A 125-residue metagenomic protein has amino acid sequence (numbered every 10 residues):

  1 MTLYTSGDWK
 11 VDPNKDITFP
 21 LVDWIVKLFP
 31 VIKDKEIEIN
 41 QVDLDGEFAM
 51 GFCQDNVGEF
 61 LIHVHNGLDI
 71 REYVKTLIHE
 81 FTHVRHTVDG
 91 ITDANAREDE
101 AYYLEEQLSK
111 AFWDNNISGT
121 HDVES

Functional and structural regions predicted by a protein language model:
M1, I78, S125: Extracellular cell-wall/glycan-interacting regions and their flexible linkers
M1-L44, G58-H63: A metal-dependent hydrolase signature that marks the N-terminal structural subdomain at the beginning of catalytic folds
N14, V74-K75: Solvent-exposed, acidic/flexible segments
N40-R71, V84: Active-site scaffold of zinc-dependent metalloenzymes
L68, I91-T92: Short histidine/acidic/glycine/proline-rich micro-motifs that form metal- and phosphate-coordinating active-site loops
R71-V74, R97-D99: Alpha-helical scaffolds flanking conserved acidic
K75-V88: Active-site recognition of the HExxH zinc-binding catalytic motif
D93-S125: Post-HExxH zinc-binding segment in Zn-dependent metallohydrolases
